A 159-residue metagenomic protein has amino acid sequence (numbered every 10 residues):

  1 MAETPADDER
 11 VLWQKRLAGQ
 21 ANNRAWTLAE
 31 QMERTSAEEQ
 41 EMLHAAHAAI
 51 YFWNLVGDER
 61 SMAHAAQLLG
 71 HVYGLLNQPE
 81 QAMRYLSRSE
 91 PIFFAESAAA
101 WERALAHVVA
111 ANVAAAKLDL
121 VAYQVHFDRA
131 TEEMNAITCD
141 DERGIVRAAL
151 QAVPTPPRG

Functional and structural regions predicted by a protein language model:
V11, S36, L55-D58, F94-A99 (+1 more regions): Short coil/turn linkers that connect adjacent helices within long alpha-helical scaffolds, especially alpha-solenoid
L12-Q20, Q40, R60, W101 (+1 more regions): Residue signature of alpha-solenoid helical repeat architecture, marking inter-repeat boundaries and helix-start
G19-Q20, H64, L105, G144-I145: Residue register of alpha-helical TPR repeats
W26, A46-F52, S87-A95, D128-C139: Amphipathic alpha-helical segments of tetratricopeptide repeats
